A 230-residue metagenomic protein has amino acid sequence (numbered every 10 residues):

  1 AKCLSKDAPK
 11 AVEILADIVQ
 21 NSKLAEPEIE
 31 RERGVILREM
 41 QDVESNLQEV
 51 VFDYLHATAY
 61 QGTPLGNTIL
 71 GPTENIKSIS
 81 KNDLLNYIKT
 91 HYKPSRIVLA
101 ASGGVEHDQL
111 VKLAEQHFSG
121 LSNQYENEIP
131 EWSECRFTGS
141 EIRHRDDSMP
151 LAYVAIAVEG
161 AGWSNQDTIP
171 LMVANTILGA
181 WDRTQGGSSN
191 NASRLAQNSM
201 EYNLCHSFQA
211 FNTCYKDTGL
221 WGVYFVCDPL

Functional and structural regions predicted by a protein language model:
A1-T138, H144-R145, M149-G162, P170 (+1 more regions): Charge-rich, well-structured scaffold segments of protease-associated domains
L55, V173-L178: Short, Φ-rich (hydrophobic/aromatic) sequence segments
N165, G186: Short glycine/threonine-rich loop/turn motifs
N191-Q197: Phosphate-proximal small/polar/acidic motifs at interfaces that engage nucleotide phosphates, polyphosphates
